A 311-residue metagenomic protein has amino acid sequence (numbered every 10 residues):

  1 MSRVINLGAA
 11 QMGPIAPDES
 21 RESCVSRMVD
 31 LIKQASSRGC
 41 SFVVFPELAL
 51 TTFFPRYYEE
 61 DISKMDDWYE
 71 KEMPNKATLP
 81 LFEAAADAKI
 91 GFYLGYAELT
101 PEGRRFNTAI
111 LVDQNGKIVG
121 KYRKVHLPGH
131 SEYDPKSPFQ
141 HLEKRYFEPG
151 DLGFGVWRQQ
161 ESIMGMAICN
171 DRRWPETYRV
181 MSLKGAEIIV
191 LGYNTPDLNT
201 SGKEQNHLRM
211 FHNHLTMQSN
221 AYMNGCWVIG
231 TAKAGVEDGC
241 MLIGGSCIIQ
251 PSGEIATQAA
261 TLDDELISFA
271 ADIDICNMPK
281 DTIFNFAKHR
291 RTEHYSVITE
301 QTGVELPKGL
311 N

Functional and structural regions predicted by a protein language model:
M1-I15: Short beta-strand segments enriched in small/hydrophobic residues
L7, L111-V119, I249-T257: Short, glycine-anchored, charge-dense loop/turn motifs used at functional sites
Q11-G13, P46, R123, Y193 (+1 more regions): Residue-level recognition of beta-strand->loop/alpha-helix junctions
R21-R123, G129-H130, T195-S219, M223-C226: Cys-nucleophile CN-hydrolase/nitrilase-fold catalytic domain and related Cys-dependent amidase chemistry that acts on
M73-Y93, I163, C169-L266: CN hydrolase (nitrilase-like) catalytic-core segments centered on the catalytic cysteine and neighboring Lys/Glu
E83, T100-S201, Q205-L215, D281-N285: Active-site catalytic loop in hydrolytic enzyme cores
C276-N311: A short C-terminal boundary segment appended to hydrolase-like catalytic domains
